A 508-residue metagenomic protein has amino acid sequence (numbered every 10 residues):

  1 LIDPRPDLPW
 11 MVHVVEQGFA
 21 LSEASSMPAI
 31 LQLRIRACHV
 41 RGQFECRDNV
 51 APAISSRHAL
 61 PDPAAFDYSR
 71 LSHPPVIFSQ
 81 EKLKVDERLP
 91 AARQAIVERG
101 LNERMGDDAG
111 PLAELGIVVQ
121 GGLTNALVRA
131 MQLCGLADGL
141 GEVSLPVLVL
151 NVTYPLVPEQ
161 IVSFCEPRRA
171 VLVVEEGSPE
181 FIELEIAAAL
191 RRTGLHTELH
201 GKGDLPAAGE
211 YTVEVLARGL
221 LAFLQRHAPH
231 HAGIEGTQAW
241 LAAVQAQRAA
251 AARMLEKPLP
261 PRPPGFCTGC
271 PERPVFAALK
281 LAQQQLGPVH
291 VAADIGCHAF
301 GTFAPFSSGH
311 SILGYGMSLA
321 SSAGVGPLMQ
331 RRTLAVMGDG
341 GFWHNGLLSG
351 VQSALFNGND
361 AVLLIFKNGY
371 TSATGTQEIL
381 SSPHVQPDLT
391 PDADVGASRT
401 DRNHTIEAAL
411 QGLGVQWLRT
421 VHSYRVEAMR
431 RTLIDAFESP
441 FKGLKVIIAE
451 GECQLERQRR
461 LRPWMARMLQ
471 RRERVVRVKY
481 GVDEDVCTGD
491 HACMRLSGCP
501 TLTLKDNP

Functional and structural regions predicted by a protein language model:
L1-P4, R169, H200-L205, P263 (+5 more regions): Short beta-alpha connecting loops at secondary-structure transitions that line or flank enzyme active sites
D3-L8, V149-L150, G201-L205, T268-P271 (+5 more regions): Active-site nucleophile and cofactor-binding loops and adjacent substrate-binding regions of central metabolic enzymes
R5-E272, S423, R431-L444, A449-P508: Flexible, low-complexity linker and terminal segments
L31, V174, A293, G338 (+1 more regions): Active-site flanking residues adjacent to catalytic metal/cofactor-binding acidic residues
L115-G116, A170, H290, R332-L334: Structural motif
N125, L184, R273, A277 (+11 more regions): Feature representing long, continuous alpha-helical segments
A242-L319, L328: Active-site diphosphate/adenylate-binding microenvironment
T302-V446, Q454-R460: Thiamine diphosphate
